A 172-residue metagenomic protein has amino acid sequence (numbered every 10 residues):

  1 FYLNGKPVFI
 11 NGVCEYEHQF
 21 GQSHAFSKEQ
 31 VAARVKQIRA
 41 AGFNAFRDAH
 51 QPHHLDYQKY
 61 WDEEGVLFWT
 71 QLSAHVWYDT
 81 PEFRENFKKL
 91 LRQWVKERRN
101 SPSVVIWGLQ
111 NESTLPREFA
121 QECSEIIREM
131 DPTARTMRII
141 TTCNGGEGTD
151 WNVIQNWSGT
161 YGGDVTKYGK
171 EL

Functional and structural regions predicted by a protein language model:
F1-A40, K59: N-terminal carbohydrate-binding accessory modules
A32-A40, N44-L172: Substrate-binding/catalytic cleft of secreted carbohydrate-active enzymes, primarily glycoside hydrolases
